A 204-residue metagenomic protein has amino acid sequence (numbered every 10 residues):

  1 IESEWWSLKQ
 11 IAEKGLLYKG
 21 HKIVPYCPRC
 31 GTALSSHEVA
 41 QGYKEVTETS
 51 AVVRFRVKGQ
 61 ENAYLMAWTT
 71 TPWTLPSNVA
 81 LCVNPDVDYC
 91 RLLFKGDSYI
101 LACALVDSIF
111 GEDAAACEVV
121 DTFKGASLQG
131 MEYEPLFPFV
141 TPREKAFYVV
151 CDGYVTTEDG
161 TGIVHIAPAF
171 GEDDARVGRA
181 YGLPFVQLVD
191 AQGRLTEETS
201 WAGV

Functional and structural regions predicted by a protein language model:
I1-Y89: Active-site neighborhoods of enzyme catalytic cores
N62-L65, P72-V204: Non-cofactor substrate-recognition interfaces
